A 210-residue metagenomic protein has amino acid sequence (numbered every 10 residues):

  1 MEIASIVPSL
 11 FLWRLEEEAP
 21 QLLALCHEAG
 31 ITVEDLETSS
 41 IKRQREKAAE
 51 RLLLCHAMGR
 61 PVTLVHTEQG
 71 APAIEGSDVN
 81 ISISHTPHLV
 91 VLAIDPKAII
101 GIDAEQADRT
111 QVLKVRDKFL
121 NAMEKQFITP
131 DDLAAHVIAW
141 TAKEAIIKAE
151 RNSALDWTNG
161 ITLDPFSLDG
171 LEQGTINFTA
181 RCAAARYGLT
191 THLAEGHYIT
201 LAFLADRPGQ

Functional and structural regions predicted by a protein language model:
M1-Q210: Core catalytic alpha/beta fold that binds nucleotide/phospho-ligands
